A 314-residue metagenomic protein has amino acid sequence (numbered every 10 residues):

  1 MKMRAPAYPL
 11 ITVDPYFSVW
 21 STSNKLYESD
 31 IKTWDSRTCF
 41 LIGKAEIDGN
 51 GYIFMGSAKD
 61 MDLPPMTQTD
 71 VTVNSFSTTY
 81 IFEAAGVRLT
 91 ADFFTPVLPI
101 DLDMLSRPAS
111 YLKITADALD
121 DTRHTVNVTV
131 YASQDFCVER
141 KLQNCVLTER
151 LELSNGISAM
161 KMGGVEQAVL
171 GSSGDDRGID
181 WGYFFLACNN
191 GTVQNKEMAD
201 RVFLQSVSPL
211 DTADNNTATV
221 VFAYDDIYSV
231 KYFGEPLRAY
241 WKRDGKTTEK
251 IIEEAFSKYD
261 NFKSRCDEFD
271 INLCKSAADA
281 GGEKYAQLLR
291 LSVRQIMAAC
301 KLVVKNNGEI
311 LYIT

Functional and structural regions predicted by a protein language model:
M1-Y8, L98-M104, T115, L119-T314: Acidic/polar, glycine-enriched structural segments that form the non-catalytic walls/loops of the carbohydrate-binding
Y8, T12-A85, S172-I179, Y183-T192: An extended acidic
S18, I47, F82-A84, F93 (+3 more regions): Hydrophobic side chains in beta-strands
L26, L112-K113: A short, Gly/Thr-enriched small/hydrophobic beta-strand-prone motif that recurs across taxa
G51, G86-T90, R123-T125: Short, mixed charged/polar active-site loops that provide acid/base catalysis or chelate metal/phosphate cofactors
G56-D62, F93-L98, S133-Q134: A short, sequence-level motif marking secondary-structure junctions
E83-M104: Low-complexity, acidic Ser/Thr/Pro/Gly-rich terminal tails and inter-domain linkers that flank the onset of structured
S106-L112: Short, solvent-exposed loop/turn segments enriched in Ser/Thr/Gly
